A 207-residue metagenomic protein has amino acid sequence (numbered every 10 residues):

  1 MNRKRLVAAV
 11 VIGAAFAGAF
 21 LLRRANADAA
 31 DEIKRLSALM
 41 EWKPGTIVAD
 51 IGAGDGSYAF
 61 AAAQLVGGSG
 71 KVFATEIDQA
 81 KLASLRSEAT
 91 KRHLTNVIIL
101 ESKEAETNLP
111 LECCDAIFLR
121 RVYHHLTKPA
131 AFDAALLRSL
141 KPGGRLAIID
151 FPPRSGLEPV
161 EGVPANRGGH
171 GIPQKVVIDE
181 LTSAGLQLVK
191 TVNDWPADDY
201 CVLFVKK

Functional and structural regions predicted by a protein language model:
D28-T46: Conserved alpha-helix/loop element of class I SAM-dependent methyltransferases that forms part of the SAM/SAH-binding
K43-T46, T107-I117: A short acidic, Gly/Pro-enriched loop at the edge of an enzyme's catalytic core that lines a small-molecule cofactor
G45-G54: Conserved class I S-adenosyl-L-methionine
A63-G67, A130-R145: A short glycine-rich, Lys/Arg-flanked "PGG" loop and its adjoining helix->strand segment in the class I
L82, R145-V176: Conserved class I S-adenosyl-L-methionine
C113-A130: A short SAM/SAH-binding and catalytic strip from SAM-dependent methyltransferases
V189-K207: Core SAM-dependent methyltransferase catalytic element
